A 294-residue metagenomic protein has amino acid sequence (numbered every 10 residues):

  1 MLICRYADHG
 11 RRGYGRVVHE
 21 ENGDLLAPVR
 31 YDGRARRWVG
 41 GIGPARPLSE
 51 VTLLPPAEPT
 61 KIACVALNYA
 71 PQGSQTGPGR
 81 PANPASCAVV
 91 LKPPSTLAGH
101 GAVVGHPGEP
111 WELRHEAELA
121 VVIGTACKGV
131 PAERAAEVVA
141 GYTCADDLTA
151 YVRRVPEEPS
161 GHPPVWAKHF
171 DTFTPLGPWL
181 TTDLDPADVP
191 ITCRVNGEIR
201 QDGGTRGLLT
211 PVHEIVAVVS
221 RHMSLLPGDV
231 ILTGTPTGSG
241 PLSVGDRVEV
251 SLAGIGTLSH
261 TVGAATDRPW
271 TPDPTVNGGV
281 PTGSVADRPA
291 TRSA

Functional and structural regions predicted by a protein language model:
M1-C87, L184-P186, E249-S251, P269-A294: N-terminal non-catalytic cap/leader segment that marks the start of a structured domain
R5, R46-S49, P55, Q72 (+1 more regions): Catalytic-pocket segment enriched in acidic/His residues
R5-A7, V18, C87-L91, T143-A145 (+1 more regions): Beta-strand->loop->alpha-helix junctions that form or flank phosphate-binding loops in nucleotide-handling enzymes
A7-R12, E20, R30, R37-G40 (+9 more regions): Generic detector of intrinsically disordered, low-complexity, polar/charged segments
R11-R16, H100-A102, P110-E112, V244: A broadly tuned "polar low-complexity/structure-edge" signature
V17-V18, V29, A102, E109 (+2 more regions): Surface loops and adjacent helix of pleckstrin homology
P59-A63, L67-H213, H222, V276: Glycine-enriched loop-and-adjacent helix/strand subsegments that border the catalytic/binding cleft of enzyme cores
